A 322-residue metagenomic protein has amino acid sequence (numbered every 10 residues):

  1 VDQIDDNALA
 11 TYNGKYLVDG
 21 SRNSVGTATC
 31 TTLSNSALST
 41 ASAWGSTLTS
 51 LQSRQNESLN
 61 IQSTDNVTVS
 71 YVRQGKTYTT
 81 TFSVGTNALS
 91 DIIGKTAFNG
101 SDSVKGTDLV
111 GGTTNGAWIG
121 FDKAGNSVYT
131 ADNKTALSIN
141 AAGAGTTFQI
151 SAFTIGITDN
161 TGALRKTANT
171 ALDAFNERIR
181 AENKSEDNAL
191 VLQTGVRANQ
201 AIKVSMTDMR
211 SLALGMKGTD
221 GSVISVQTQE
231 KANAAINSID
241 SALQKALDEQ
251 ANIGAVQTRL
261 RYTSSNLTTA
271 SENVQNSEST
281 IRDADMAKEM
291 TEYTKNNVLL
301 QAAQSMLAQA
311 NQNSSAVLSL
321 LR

Functional and structural regions predicted by a protein language model:
V1-Q257, S319-R322: Amphipathic alpha-helical coiled-coil/heptad-repeat segments
N183-A189, V196-D208, L212, G254 (+2 more regions): Proline-poor, low-complexity alpha-helical tail modules
